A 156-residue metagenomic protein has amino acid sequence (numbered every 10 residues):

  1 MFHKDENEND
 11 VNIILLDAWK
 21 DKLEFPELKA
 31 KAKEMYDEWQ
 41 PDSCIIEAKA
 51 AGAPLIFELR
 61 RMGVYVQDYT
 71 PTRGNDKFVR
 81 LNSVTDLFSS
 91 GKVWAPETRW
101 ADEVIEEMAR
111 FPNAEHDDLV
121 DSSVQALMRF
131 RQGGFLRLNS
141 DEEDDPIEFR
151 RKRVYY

Functional and structural regions predicted by a protein language model:
F2-F111, Y156: Mg2+-dependent endonuclease catalytic cores in nucleic-acid-processing enzymes, primarily RNase H-like
K29-E34, D118-V124, R150-Y156: Charged/polar, low-hydrophobicity segments characteristic of intrinsically disordered regions and flexible loops
E47, E97-W100, L119-V124, L138-S140: Short coil/turn segments at secondary-structure boundaries
S90-K92, L119, E142-I147: Short secondary-structure transition/capping segments
E107, P112-R131: Charged alpha-helix within mobile-element recombinases
L127-Y156: Acidic two-metal-ion nuclease catalytic site recognized across multiple nuclease folds, prominently DnaQ/RNase D-T
